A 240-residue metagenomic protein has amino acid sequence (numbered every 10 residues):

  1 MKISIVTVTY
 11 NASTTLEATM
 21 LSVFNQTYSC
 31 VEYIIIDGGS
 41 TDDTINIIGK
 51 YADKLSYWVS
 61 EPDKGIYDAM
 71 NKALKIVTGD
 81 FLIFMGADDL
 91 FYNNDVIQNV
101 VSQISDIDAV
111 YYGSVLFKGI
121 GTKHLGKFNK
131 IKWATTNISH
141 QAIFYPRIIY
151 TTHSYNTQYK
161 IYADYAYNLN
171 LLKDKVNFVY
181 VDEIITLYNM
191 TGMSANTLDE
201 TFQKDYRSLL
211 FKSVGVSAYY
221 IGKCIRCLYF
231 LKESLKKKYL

Functional and structural regions predicted by a protein language model:
T14-E17, D42-K50: Acidic helix N-cap motif at the loop->helix transition within catalytic regions of sugar-transfer enzymes
L21-C30: Short, acidic, metal-binding catalytic loop of nucleotide-sugar glycosyltransferases
C30-G39, V59-S60: Short beta-strand/loop segment that forms part of the nucleotide-sugar
D37-N46, G86: A conserved acidic beta->alpha catalytic loop
S60-V77: Glycine-rich, basic loop-to-helix element that forms the pyrophosphate-binding segment of sugar-nucleotide handling
L82: Short aromatic/hydrophobic "clamp" motif used to bind/position activated sugar donors
L90, N94-H124: Conserved donor NDP-sugar-binding/catalytic core segment of glycosyltransferases
I120-D205: Conserved nucleotide-sugar donor-binding catalytic segment
